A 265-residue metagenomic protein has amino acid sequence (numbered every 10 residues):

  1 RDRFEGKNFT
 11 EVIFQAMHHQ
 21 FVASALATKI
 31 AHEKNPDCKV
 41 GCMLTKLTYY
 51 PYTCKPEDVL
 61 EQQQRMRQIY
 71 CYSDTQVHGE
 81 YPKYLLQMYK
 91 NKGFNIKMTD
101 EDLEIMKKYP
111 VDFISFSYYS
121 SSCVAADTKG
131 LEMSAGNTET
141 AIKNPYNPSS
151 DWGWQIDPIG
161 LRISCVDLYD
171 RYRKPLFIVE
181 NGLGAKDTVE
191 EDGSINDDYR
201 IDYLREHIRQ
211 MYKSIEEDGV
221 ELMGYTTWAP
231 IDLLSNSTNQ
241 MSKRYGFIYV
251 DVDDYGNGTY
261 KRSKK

Functional and structural regions predicted by a protein language model:
R1-K265: Active-site region of glycoside hydrolase catalytic domains
